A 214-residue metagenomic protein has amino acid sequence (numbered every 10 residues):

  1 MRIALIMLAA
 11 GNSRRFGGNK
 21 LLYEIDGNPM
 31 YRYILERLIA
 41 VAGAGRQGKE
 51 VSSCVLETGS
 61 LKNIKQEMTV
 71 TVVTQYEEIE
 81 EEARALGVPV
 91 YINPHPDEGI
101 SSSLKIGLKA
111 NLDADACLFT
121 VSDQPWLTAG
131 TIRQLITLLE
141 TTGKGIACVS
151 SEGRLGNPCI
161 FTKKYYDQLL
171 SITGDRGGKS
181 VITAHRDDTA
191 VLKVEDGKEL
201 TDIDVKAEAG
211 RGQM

Functional and structural regions predicted by a protein language model:
M1-L5, T173-M214: Conserved alpha/beta core of the MobA/IspD/sugar-nucleotide pyrophosphorylase nucleotidyltransferase superfamily
R2-V121, W126-L155, D187-D196: Nucleotide and nucleotide-moiety/phosphate-recognizing core
E24-I25, I160-T162, D202-D204: Short beta-strand-to-turn element immediately C-terminal to the catalytic PLP-Schiff-base lysine in fold type I
T71, Q124, N157-I160, L170 (+1 more regions): A residue-level structural signature of the nucleotidyltransferase/glycosyltransferase Rossmann-like core
E80, I132, Y165-L169, E208-A209: A generic structural signal for short hydrophobic patches within well-formed alpha-helices
T128, L169-L170, Q213: Activation segment
L155, C159-H185: Short, glycine-/small-residue-rich phosphate/pyrophosphate-handling segment
